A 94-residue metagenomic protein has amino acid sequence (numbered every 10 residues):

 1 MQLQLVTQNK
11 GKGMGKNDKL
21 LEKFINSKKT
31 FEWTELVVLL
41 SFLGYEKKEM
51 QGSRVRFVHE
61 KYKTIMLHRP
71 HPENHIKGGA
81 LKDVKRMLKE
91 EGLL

Functional and structural regions predicted by a protein language model:
M1-M14, L93: Intrinsically disordered, low-complexity and often Lys/Arg-enriched segments
N9-N26: Mixed-charge (Asp/Glu-Lys/Arg
L20, E32, A80-D83: Amphipathic alpha-helical interface surfaces
I25-G44: Polyanion-binding surface elements
F42-R69, E73: A short, structured beta-strand/loop element
P72-L94: C-terminal structural segments of small proteins and small subunits
